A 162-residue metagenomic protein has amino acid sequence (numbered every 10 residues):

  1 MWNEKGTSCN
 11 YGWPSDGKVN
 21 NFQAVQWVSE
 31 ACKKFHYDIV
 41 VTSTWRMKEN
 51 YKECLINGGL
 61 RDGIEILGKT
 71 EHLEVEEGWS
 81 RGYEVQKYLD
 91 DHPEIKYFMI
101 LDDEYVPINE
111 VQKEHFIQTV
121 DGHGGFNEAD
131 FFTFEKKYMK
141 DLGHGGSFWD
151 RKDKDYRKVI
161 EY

Functional and structural regions predicted by a protein language model:
M1-H36: Active-site neighborhood of HAD-like aspartate-dependent phosphohydrolases
M1-T7, T44-W45, L101-E104: Short loop/turn segments at strand-loop or loop-helix junctions that form parts of catalytic or ligand-binding pockets
N20, R46-M47, E77: Generic, well-ordered alpha-helical segments
C32-E53: Substrate-recognition element of Asp-dependent hydrolases with the DxDx(T/V) motif
N50-Y162: C-terminal cap/substrate-recognition subdomain and adjoining C-terminal extension of metal-dependent phosphatase-like
